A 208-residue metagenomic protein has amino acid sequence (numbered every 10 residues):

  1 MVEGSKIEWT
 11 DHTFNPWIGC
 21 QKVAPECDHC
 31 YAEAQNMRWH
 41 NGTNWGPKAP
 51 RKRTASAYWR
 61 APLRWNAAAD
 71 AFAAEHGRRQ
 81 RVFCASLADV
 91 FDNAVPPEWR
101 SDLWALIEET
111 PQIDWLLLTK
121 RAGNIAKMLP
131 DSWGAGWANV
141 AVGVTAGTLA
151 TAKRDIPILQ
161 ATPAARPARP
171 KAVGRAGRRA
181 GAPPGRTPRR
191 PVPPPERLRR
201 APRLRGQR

Functional and structural regions predicted by a protein language model:
M1-R81, D89: N-terminal [4Fe-4S]-dependent radical SAM core
Y58-R208: Conserved AdoMet/S-adenosylmethionine-binding subsite of the radical SAM
